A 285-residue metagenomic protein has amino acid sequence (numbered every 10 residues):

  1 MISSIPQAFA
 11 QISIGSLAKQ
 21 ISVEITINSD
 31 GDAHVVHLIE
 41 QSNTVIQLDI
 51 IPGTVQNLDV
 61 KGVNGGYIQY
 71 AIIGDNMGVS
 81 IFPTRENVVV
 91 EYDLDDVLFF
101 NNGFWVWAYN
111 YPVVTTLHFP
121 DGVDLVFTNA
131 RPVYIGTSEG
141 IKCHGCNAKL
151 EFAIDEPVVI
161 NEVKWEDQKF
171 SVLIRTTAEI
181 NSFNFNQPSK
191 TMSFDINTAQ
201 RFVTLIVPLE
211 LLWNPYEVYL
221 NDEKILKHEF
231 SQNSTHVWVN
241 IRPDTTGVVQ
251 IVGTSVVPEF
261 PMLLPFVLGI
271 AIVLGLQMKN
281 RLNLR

Functional and structural regions predicted by a protein language model:
I2-A8: C-terminal segment of classical bacterial N-terminal signal peptides
S3, P261-M262: Hydrophobic alpha-helical transmembrane segments of integral membrane proteins, especially lipid-exposed positions
A8-V256, P261: Lumenal/extracellular ectodomains and adaptor appendage modules of the eukaryotic vesicle/secretory system
M262-R281: A cross-kingdom C-terminal cell-surface attachment/processing module
N283-R285: Short, Lys/Arg-enriched, Gly/Pro-containing loop segments at transmembrane-helix junctions of multi-pass membrane
